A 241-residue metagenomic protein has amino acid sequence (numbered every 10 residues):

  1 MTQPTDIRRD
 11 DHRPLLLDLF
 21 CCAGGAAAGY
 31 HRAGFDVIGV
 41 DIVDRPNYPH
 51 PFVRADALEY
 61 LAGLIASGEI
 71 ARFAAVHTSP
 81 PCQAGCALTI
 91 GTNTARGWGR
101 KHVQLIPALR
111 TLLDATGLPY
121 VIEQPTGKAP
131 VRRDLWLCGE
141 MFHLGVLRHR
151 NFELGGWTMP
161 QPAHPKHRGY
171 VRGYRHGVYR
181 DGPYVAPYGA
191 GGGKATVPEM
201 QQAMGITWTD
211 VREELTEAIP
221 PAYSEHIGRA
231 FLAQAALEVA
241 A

Functional and structural regions predicted by a protein language model:
M1-R13, E59, A233-A241: Short intrinsically disordered terminal tails
P4, R8-R9, L16, G39 (+1 more regions): Intrinsically disordered, low-complexity regulatory regions of eukaryotic regulatory proteins
L15-L64, H77-T78: SAM cofactor-binding core of SAM-dependent methyltransferases, primarily the Rossmann-like beta-alpha-beta module
L19, D41, P51-R54, G63-A75 (+1 more regions): Class I S-adenosyl-L-methionine
